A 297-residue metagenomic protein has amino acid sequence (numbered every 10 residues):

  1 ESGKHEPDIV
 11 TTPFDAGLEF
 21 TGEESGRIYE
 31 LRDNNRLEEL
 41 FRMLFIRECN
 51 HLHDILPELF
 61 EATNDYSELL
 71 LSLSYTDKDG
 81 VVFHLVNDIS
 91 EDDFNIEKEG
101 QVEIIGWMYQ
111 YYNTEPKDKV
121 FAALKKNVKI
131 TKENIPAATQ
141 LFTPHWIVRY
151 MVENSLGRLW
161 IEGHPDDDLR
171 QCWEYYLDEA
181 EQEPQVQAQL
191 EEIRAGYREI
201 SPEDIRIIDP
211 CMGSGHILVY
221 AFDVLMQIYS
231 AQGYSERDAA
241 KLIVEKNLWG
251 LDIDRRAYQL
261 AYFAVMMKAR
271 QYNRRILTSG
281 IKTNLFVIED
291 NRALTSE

Functional and structural regions predicted by a protein language model:
E1-H164, M266-D290: Non-catalytic, mostly N-terminal accessory regions of nucleic-acid modification and defense proteins
K126-E297: SAM-dependent methyltransferase catalytic region
